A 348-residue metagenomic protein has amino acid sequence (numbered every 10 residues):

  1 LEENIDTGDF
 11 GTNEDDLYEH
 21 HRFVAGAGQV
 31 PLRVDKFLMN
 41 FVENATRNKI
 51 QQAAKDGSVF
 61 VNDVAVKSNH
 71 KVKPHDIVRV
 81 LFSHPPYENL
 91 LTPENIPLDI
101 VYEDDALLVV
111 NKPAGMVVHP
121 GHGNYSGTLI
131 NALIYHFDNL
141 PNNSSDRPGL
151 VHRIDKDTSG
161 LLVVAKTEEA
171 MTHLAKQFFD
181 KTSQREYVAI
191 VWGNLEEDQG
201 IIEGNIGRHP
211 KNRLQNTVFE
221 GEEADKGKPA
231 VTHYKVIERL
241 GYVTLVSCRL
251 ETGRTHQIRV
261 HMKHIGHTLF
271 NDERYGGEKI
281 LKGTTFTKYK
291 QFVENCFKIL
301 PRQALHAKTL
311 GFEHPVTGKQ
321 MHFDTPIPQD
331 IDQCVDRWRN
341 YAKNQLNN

Functional and structural regions predicted by a protein language model:
L1-N348: RNA pseudouridine synthases
